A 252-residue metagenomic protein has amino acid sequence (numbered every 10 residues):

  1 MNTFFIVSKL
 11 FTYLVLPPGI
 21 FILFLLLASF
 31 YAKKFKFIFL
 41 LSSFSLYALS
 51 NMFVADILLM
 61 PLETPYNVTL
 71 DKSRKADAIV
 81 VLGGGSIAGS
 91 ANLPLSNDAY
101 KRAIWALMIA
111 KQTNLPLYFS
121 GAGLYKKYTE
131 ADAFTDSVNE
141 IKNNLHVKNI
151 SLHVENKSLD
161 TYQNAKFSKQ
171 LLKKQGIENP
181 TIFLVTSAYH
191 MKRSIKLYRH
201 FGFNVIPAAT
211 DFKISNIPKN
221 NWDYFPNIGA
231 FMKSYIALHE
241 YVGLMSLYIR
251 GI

Functional and structural regions predicted by a protein language model:
M1-F30: Membrane-embedded alpha-helical segments of integral membrane proteins
T3-F11, V54, L58-P65, S234 (+1 more regions): Hydrophobic alpha-helical segments of integral membrane proteins, encompassing both true transmembrane helices
L23-F24, I38-L40, A237: Hydrophobic alpha-helical transmembrane segments
F30-I38: Membrane-interface helix-boundary motifs at transmembrane edges
F37-M52: Hydrophobic membrane-insertion alpha-helices, especially the h-region of bacterial N-terminal signal peptides
A48-N227: A structural signal for short, hydrophobic/glycine-enriched beta-strand patches
F212, N221-Y224, I228-A230, V242-I252: Short, surface-exposed patches at the edges or C-terminal ends of soluble domains, predominantly
